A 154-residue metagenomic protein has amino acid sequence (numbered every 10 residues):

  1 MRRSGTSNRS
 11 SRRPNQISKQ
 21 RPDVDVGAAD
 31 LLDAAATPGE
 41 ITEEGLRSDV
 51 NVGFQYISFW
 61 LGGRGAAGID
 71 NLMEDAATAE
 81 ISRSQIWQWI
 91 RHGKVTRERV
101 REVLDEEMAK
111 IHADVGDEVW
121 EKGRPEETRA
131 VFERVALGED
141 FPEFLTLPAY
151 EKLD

Functional and structural regions predicted by a protein language model:
M1-D154: Non-catalytic helical/linker scaffolds that mediate oligomerization, partner binding, and domain coupling around large
